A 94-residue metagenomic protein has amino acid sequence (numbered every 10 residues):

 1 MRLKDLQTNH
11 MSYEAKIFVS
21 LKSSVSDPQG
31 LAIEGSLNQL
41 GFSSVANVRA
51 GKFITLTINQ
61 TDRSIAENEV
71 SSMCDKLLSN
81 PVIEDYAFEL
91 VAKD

Functional and structural regions predicted by a protein language model:
M1-H10: N-terminal amphipathic/basic-hydrophobic helices that include classical n-h-c signal peptides and signal-anchor
L3, A92-D94: A domain-level signal for the structural core that forms small-molecule/cofactor-binding pockets and catalytic centers
M11-S23, I54-T57: Short glycine-/aliphatic-rich beta-strand segments at the starts of folded cytosolic domains
F18, V48, T57, E89-V91: Solvent-exposed beta-strand sheet faces enriched in polar/charged residues
S24-F42: Short amphipathic alpha-helix segments
S24-P28, R63-N68: Short, conserved charged micro-motifs
S43-T61: Amphipathic, hydrophobic secondary-structure cores in small proteins
E67-V91: C-terminal structural segments of small proteins and small subunits
